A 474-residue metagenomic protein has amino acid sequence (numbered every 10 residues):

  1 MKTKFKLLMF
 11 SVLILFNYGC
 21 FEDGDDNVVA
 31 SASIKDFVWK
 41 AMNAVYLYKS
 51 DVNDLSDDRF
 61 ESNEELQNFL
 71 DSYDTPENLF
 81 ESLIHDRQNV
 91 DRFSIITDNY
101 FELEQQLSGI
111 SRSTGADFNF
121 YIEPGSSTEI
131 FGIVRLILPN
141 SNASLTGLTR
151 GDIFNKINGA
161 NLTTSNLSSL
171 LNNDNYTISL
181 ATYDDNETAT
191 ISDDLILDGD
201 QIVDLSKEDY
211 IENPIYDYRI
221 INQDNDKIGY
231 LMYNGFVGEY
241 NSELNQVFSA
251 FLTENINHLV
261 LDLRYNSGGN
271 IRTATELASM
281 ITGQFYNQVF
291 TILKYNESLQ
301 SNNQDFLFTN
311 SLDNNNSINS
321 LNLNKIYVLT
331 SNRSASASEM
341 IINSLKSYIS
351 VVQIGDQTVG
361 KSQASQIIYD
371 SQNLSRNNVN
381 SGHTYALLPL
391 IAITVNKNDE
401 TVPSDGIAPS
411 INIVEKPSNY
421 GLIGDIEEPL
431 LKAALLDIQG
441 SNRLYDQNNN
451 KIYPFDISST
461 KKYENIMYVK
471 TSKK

Functional and structural regions predicted by a protein language model:
T3-F10: Sec-dependent signal peptide recognition, specifically the positively charged N-region followed immediately by
F16-G19: C-terminal motif of bacterial Sec signal peptides marking the signal peptidase cleavage site
F21-H258, K451-K474: Flexible, low-complexity junctional segments that flank or bridge functional domains
G159, R264, S331: Flexible loop residues that form catalytic and substrate-binding hotspots at small-molecule/glycan-binding clefts
D209, Y265-S267: Active-site-proximal loop/turn and secondary-structure-junction residues that shape catalytic pockets, frequently
Y230-L231, E239-Q246, F251, H258 (+1 more regions): C-terminal "post-core" interaction segments
